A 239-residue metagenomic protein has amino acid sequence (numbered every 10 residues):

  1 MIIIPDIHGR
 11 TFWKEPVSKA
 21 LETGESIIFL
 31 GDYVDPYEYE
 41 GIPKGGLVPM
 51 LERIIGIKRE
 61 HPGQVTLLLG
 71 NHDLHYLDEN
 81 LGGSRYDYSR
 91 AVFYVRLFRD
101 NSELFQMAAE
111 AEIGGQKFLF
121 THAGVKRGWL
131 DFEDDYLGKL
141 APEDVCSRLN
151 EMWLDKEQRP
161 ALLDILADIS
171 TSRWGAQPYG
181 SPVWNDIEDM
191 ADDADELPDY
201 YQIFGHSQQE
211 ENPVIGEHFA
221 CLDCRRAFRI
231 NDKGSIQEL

Functional and structural regions predicted by a protein language model:
M1-I2, E110-L119, G216-E217: Beta-strand-turn-beta hairpins that frame and shape the catalytic cleft of phosphate-ester-processing enzymes
I4, G9-D100: Core catalytic region of metal-dependent phosphoesterases/phosphodiesterases, especially metallo-beta-lactamase-like
I4-P5, I27-G31, T66-N71, F120-T121 (+2 more regions): Active-site neighborhood of phospho(di)ester-bond hydrolases with catalytic His/Asp-centered motifs
G9-W13, D35-Y37, H72-D78, K126-G128 (+2 more regions): Active-site environment of divalent metal-dependent phosphoester hydrolases
T23-E25, G63-Q64, F105, G115-K117 (+1 more regions): Short coil/turn segments at beta-strand junctions that form active-site/ligand-binding loops
F98-G114: Catalytic core of PPM/PP2C metal-dependent serine/threonine phosphatase domains
E112-A194: Active-site-proximal loop/helix segment associated with metal-binding centers of metalloenzymes
V183-L239: Conserved beta-sheet core of the metallophosphoesterase superfamily
